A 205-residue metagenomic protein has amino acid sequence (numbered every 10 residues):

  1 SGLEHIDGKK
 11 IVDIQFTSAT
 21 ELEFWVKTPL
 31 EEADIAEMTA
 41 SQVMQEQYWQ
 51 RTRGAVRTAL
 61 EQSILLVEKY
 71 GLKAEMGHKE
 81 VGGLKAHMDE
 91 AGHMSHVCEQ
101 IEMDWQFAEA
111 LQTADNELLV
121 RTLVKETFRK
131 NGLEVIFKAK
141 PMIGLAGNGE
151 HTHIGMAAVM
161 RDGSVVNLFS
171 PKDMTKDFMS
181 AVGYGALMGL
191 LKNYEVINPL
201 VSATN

Functional and structural regions predicted by a protein language model:
S1-N131, V135-F137, M142-E150, G155-N205: Glycine-rich, acidic/polar active-site loops that bind/position phosphate-bearing ligands
